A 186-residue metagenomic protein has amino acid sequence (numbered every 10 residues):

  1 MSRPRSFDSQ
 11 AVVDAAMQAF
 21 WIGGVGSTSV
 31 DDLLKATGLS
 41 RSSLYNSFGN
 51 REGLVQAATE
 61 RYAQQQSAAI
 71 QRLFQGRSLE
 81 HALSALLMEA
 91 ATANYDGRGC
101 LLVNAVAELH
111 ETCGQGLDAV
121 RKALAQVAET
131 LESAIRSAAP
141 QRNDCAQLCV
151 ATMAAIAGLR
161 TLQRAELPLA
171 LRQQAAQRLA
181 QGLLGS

Functional and structural regions predicted by a protein language model:
M1-G23, S27-A36, G53: Basic, helix-initiating cap at the start of DNA-binding domains
F20, S29-V30, R41, R51 (+2 more regions): Amphipathic alpha-helical segments enriched in hydrophobic/aromatic and basic residues that form the DNA-contacting
G38-F48: Short hydrophobic/aromatic patch on the recognition helix
R51, A58, Y62, Q66 (+4 more regions): Hydrophobic/aromatic residues within well-ordered alpha-helical segments
A57, A68-G99, R142-D144, L148-T152: Hydrophobic alpha-helical connector segments
S67, C113-A139, V150, Q177: Amphipathic alpha-helical packing segments from all-alpha helical-bundle domains
A93, S133, T152-A170, G182-S186: Amphipathic C-terminal alpha-helical segment
N94-R121: Amphipathic alpha-helical segments used for helix-helix packing
